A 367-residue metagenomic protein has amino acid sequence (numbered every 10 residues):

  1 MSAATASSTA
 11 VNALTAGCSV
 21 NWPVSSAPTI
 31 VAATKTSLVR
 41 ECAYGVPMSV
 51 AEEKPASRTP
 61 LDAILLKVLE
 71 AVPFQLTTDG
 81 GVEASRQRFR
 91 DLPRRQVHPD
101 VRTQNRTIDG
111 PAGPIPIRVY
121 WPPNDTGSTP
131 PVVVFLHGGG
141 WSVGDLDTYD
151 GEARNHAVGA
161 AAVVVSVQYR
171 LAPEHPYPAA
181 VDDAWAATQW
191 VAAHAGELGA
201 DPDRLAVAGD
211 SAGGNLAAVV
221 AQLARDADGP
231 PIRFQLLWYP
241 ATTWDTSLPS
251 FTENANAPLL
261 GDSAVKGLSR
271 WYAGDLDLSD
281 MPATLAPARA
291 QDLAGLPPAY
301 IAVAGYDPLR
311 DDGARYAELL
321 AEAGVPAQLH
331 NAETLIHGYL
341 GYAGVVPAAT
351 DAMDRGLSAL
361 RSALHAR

Functional and structural regions predicted by a protein language model:
S2-T9, T15-S19, S25-S26, T34-S37 (+1 more regions): Intrinsically disordered, low-complexity segments enriched in small polar residues
A43-P122, H365-R367: A glycine/proline-hinged amphipathic helix-loop "lid/cap" segment that gates access to hydrophobic ligand pockets
T129-G138: Short beta-strand element of the alpha/beta-hydrolase
D147-V165: Short amphipathic alpha-helix adjacent to the substrate-entry channel of hydrolases
H175-A195: Alpha/beta-hydrolase active-site loop
A192-A206: Gly/Ser-rich "nucleophile elbow"/oxyanion-hole loop immediately N-terminal to the catalytic nucleophile in hydrolases
Q222-S279: Hydrolase active-site cap/lid region
I301-V303: Short beta-strand/loop motif that positions the catalytic acidic residue of the alpha/beta-hydrolase fold
